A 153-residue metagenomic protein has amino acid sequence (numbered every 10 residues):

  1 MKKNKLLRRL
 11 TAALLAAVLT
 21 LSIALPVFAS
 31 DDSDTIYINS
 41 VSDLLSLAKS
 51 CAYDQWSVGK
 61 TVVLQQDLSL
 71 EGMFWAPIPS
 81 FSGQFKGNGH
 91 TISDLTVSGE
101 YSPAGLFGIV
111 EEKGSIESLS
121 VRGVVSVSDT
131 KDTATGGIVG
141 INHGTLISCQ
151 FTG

Functional and structural regions predicted by a protein language model:
M1-A29: Gram-positive cell-envelope targeting signals
F28-G153: Surface-exposed repetitive/solenoidal architectures
